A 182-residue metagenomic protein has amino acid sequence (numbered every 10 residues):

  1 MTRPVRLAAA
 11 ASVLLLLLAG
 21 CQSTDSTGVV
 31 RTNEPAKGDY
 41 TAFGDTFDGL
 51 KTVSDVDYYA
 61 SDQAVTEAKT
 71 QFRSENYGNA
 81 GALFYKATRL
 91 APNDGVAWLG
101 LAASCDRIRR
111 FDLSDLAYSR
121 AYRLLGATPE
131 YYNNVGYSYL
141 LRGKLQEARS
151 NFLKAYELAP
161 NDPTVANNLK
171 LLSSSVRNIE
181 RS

Functional and structural regions predicted by a protein language model:
L15-F43: Bacterial Sec signal peptide processing site at the extreme N-terminus
K51-L90: Alpha-helical segment of the N-proximal tetratricopeptide repeat
S54-V56, L90, R123-L125, E157-L158: Structural marker of alpha-solenoid helical repeat scaffolds
